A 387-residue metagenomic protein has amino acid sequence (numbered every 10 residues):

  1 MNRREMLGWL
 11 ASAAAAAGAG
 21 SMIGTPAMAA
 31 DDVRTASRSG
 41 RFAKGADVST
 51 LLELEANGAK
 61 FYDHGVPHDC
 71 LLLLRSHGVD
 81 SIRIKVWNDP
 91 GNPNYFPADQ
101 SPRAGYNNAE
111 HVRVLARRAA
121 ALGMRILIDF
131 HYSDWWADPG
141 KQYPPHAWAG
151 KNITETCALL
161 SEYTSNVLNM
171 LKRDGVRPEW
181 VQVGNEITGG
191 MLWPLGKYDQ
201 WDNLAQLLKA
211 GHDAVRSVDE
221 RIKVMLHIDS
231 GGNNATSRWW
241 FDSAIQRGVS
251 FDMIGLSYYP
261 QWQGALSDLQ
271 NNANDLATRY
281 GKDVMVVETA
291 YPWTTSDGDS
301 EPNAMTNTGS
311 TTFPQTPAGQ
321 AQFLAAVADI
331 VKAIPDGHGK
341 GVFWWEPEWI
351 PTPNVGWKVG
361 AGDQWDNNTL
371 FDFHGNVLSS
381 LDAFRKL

Functional and structural regions predicted by a protein language model:
E5-A27: N-terminal export signals
S21-F42, D47: C-terminal segment of N-terminal export signals and the immediately downstream linker at the start of the mature
A46, D129, V181, I254 (+2 more regions): Conserved, mostly hydrophobic/aromatic
E55-K60, N88-H111, D134-T156, I187-Y198 (+1 more regions): Surface-exposed, active-site-proximal loop segments in enzymatic domains
D69-H77, R83-W135, W201-V218, A273 (+1 more regions): Aromatic-lined substrate-binding rim segments of carbohydrate-active enzymes
C70, A244-T308, D329: Glycoside hydrolase catalytic-domain groove-lining segments
A109-E110, D138-R221, M225-D242, V249 (+2 more regions): Active-site cleft segment of glycoside hydrolase catalytic domains centered on the general acid/base Glu
T294-F323, I334-H338, F343-L387: Aromatic-rich peripheral "rim/lid" segments of glycoside hydrolase catalytic domains that contact and position glycan
